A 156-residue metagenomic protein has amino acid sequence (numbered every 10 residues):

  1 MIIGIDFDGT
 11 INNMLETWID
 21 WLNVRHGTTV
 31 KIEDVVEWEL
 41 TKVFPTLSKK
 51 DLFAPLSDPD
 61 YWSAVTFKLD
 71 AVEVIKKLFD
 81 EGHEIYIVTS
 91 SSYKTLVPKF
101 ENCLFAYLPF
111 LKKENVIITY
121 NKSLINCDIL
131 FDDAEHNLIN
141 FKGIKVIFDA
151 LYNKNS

Functional and structural regions predicted by a protein language model:
M1-D51: Active-site neighborhood of HAD-like aspartate-dependent phosphohydrolases
W38, N121-C127, N153-N155: A short acidic, often aromatic-flanked loop/helix-cap motif at beta-alpha or helix-coil junctions that lines enzyme
V43-D58, G82-I85: Short, basic/glycine-rich phosphate-binding loops at helix/coil junctions that contact nucleotide phosphates
W62-T66, A71-E101, T119: Substrate-recognition element of Asp-dependent hydrolases with the DxDx(T/V) motif
E84-Y86, I129, V146: A structural signal for isolated positions on well-ordered beta-strands in alpha/beta enzyme cores
V88-N140: Substrate-recognition "cap/lid" segment bordering the active-site pocket of phosphatases
F131-S156: Acidic, Mg2+-coordinating phosphoryl-transfer loop and its flanking beta/alpha structural elements, shared across
